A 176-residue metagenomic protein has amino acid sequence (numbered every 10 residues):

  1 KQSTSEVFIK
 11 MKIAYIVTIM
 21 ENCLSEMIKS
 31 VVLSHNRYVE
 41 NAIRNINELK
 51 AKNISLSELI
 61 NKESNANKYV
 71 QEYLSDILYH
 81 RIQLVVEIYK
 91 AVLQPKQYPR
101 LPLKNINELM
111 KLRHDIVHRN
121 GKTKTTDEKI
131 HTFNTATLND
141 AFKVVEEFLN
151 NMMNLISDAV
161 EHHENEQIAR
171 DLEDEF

Functional and structural regions predicted by a protein language model:
K1-L112: Helix-loop junctions and short alpha-helical segments
L101-D115, R119-F176: Polyanionic, low-complexity intrinsically disordered segments
